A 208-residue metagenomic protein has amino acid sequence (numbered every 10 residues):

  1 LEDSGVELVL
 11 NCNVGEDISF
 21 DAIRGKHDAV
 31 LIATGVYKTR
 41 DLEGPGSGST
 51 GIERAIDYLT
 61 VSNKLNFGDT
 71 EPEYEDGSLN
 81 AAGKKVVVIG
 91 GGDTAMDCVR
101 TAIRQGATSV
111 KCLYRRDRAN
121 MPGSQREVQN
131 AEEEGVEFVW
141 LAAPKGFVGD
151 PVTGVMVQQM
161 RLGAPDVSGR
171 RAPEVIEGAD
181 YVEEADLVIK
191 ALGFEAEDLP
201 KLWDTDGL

Functional and structural regions predicted by a protein language model:
L1-D41, E53, K64-D76, R104-L208: A Rossmann-like FAD-binding core segment of flavoenzymes
R40, G51, V88, A95-D97 (+1 more regions): Basic, gly/Ser/Thr/Pro-rich low-complexity segments located predominantly at protein N termini
R40-Y58: Positively charged, proline/Ser/Thr-rich regional signature most characteristic of the Rhodanese/CDC25-like
V61: Luminal/periplasmic active-site loops of membrane-embedded glycosylation enzymes
G68-A107: Rossmann-like NAD(P)H-binding beta-loop-alpha module
